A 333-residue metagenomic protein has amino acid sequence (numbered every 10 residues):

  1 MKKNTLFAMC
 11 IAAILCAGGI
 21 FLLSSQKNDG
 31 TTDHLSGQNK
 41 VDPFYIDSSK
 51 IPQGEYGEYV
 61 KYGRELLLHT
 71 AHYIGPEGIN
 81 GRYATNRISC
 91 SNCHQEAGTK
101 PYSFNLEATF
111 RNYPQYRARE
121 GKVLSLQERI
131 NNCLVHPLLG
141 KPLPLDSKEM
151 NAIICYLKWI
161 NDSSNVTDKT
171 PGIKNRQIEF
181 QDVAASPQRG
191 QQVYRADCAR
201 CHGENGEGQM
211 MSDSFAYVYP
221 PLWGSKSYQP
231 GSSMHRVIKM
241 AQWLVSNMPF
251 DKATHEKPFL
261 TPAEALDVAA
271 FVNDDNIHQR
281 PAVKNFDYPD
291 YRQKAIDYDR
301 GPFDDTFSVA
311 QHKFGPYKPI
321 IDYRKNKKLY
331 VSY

Functional and structural regions predicted by a protein language model:
M1-N4: Positively charged n-region of N-terminal signal peptides that target proteins for export
A8-F21: Hydrophobic membrane-insertion alpha-helices, especially the h-region of bacterial N-terminal signal peptides
Q26-Q38: Ser/Thr/Pro/Gly-rich low-complexity linker/stalk segments immediately outside membranes or between
V41-G81, N161-Y194, Q209-M210: Electrostatic cytochrome c docking/interface patches
D42, R87, E120, G140-K148 (+3 more regions): Flexible coil segments in periplasmic/lumen-exposed cytochrome c-class electron-transfer proteins
G57-Y62, L66-A71, N92, T99-L143 (+1 more regions): Extracytoplasmic electron-transfer domains, predominantly the class I c-type cytochrome c fold
G63, R87-G98, I153, G190-Q209 (+2 more regions): The canonical Cys-X-X-Cys-His
Y73-I74, K100-Y102, P137-P142, I160-I173 (+7 more regions): Inter-heme linker and motif-flanking segments adjacent to c-type heme-binding CXXCH motifs in c-type cytochromes
